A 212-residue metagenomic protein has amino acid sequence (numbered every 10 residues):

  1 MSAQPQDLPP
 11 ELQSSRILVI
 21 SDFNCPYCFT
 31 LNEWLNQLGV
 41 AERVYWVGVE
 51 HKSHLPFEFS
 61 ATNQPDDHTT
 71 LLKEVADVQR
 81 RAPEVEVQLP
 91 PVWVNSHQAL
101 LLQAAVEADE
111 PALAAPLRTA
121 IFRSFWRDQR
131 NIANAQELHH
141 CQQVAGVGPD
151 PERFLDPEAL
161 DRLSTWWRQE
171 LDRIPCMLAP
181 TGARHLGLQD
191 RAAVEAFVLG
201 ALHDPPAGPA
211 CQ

Functional and structural regions predicted by a protein language model:
M1-L12: Short, charged low-complexity linear segments at domain edges
S2, L89-P90, A159-R162: Short secondary-structure boundary micro-motifs
Q6-L8, T62-D66, E137-Q143: A broad, low-specificity signal for short, low-complexity segments enriched in glycine/proline and polar/charged
L8, L72-V75, W167: N-proximal short alpha-helices
Q13-L18: Extreme N-terminal starter segment of soluble prokaryotic enzymes
I20-N24, L31-E42, A120-Q212: C-terminal cap of thioredoxin/glutaredoxin-like
F29-S124: Structural alpha/beta surface segment adjacent to cysteine/selenocysteine redox centers across thiol/disulfide enzymes
